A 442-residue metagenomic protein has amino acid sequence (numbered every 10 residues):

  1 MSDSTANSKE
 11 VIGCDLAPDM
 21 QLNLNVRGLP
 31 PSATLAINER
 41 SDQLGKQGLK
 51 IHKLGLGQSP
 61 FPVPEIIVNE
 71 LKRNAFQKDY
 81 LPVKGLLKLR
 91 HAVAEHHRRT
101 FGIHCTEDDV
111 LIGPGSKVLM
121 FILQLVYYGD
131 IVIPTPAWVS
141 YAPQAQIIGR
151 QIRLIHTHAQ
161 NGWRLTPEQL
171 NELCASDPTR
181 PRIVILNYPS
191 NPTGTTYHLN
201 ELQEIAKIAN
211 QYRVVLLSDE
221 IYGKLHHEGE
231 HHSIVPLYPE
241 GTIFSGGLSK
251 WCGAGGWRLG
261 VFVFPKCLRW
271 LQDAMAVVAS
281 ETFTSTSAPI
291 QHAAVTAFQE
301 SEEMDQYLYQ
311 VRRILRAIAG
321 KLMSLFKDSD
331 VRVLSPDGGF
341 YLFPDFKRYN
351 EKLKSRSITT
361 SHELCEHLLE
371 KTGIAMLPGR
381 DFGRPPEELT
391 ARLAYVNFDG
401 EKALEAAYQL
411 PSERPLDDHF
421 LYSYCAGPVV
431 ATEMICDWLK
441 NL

Functional and structural regions predicted by a protein language model:
S2-K9, A175, K354-I358, H367-M376 (+1 more regions): PLP-dependent enzyme catalytic core of the Aspartate aminotransferase-like
K9-P114, Q169, F298-S301, K402 (+3 more regions): N-terminal small-domain helix-loop-helix segment of the aminotransferase-like
V11-D15, E240-R313, G320-F326, E433: Conserved core segment of the aminotransferase class I/II
L44-Q47, I148, I208-Y212, S329 (+1 more regions): Helix C-cap/helix->beta junction micro-motif
V126-A145: Conserved PLP-anchoring active-site segment centered on the Schiff-base-forming lysine
I133, L154, L216-S218, M376-P378: Hydrophobic residues in well-ordered beta-strands that form the structural core
T157-E228: Active-site phosphate-binding strand-loop segment of PLP-dependent enzymes
Y309-M323, V333-K352, L389: Conserved glycine-rich beta-strand-loop-beta hairpin in the small C-terminal domain of fold type I
